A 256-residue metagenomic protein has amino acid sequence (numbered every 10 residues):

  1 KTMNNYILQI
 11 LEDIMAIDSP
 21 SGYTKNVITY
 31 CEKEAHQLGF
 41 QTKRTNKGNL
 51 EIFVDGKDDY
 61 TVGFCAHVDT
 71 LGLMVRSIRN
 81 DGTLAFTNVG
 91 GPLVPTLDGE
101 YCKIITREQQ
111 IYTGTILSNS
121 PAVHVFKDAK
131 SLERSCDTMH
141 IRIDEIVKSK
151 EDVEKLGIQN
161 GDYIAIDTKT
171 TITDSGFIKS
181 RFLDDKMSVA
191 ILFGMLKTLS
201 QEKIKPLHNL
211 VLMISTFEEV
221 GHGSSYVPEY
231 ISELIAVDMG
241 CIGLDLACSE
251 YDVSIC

Functional and structural regions predicted by a protein language model:
K1-C256: N-terminal hydrophobic/helix-forming segments and targeting peptides
